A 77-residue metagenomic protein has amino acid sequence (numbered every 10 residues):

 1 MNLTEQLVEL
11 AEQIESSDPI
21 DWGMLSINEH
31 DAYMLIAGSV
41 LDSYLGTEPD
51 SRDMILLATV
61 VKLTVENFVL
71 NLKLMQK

Functional and structural regions predicted by a protein language model:
M1-E5, L74-K77: Short intrinsically disordered terminal tails
N2-L35: N-terminal acidic leader/helix
L10, S17, E29, V40 (+2 more regions): Residue-level detector of solvent-exposed, low-hydrophobicity positions
E15, P19-W22, E48, F68 (+1 more regions): Residue-level signal for secondary-structure boundary elements
S16, G38, D42, K62-L70: Extended, non-membrane alpha-helical segments enriched in charged/polar residues
M24-T59: Acidic, low-complexity, intrinsically disordered interaction modules
D50-L56, V60-L63, N67-L70, L74-K77: Long, hydrophobic or amphipathic alpha-helical segments
